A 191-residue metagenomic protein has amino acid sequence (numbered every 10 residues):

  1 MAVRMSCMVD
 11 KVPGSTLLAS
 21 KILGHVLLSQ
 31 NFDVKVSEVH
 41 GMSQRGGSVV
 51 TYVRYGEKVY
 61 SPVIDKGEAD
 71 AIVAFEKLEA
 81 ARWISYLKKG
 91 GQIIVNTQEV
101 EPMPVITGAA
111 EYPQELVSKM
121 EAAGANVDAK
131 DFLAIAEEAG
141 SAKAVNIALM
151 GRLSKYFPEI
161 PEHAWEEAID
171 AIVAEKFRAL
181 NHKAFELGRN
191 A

Functional and structural regions predicted by a protein language model:
M1-A191: Active-site cofactor/cluster-binding pocket
